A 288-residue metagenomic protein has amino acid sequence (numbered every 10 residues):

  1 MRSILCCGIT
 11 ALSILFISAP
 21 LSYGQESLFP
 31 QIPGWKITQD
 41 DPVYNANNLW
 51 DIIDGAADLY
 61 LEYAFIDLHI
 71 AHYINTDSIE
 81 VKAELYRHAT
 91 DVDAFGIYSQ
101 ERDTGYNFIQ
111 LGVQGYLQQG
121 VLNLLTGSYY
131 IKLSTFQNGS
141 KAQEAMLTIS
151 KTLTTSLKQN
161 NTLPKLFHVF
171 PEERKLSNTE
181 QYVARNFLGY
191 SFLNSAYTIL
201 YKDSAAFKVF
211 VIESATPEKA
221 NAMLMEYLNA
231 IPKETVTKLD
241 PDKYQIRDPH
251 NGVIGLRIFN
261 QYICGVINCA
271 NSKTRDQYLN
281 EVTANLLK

Functional and structural regions predicted by a protein language model:
M1-I9: Bacterial N-terminal signal peptides that target proteins for export
C6, S13, I17-K288: Soluble, non-membrane globular domain cores that form compact, hydrophobic packing and curved binding surfaces
